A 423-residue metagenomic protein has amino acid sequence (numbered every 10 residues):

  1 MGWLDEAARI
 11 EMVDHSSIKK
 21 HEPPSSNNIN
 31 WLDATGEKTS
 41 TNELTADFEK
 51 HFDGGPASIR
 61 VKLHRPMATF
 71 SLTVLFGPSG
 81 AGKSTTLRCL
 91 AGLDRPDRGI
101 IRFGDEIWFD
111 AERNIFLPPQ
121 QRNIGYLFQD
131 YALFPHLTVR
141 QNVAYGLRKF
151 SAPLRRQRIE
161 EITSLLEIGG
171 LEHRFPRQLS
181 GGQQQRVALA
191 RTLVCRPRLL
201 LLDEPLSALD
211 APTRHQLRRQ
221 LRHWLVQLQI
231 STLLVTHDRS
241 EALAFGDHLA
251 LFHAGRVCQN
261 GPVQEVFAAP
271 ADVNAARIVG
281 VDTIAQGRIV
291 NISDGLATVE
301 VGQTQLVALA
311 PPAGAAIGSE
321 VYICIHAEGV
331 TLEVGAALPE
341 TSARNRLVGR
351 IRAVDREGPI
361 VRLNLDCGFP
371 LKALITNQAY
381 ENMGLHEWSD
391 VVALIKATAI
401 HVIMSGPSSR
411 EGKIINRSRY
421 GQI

Functional and structural regions predicted by a protein language model:
H15, N30, A34, G99-A111: Conserved ABC transporter NBD signature motif
I29, A268, Q305-D355, K372-I423: Glycine/charge-rich catalytic "coupling/switch" loops of P-loop NTPases
K38, E43-T69, E112-F116, S151 (+1 more regions): A short, flexible loop at the N-terminus of ABC-type nucleotide-binding domains that lies
T73-V74, F116-P118, R122-A132, L233: ABC nucleotide-binding domain signature
F76-P78: The feature captures the beta-strand-to-loop junction immediately N-terminal to the Walker
S84-L87, V187: ABC ATPase nucleotide-binding domain helices that frame the ATP-binding cleft
A91: Helix-to-loop junction immediately C-terminal to a conserved catalytic motif
N123-G125, H136-N274: ABC ATPase nucleotide-binding domains
